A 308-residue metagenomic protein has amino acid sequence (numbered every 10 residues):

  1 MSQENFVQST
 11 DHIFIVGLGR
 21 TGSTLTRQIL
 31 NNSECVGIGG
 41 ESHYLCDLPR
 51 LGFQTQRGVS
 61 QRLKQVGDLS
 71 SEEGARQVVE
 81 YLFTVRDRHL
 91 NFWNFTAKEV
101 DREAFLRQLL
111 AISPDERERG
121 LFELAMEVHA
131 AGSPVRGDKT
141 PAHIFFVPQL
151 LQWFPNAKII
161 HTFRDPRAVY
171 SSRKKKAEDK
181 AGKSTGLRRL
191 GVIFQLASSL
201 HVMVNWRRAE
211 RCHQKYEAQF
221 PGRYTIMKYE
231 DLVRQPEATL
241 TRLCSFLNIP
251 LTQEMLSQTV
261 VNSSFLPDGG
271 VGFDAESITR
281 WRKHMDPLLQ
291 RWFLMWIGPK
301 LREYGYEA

Functional and structural regions predicted by a protein language model:
M1-G19, L51, Q61, K174-L187 (+4 more regions): PAPS-dependent sulfotransferases, especially Golgi type II membrane carbohydrate sulfotransferases
S2-R57: Gly/lys/ser-thr-rich phosphate-binding loops in alpha/beta enzymes that coordinate phosphoanhydride or phosphate groups
I15-G17, G137-K139, H161, I226-K228: Short beta-strand segments
G22-V36, Q149-F154, I226-L251: PAPS/PAP-binding and catalytic site of the sulfotransferase fold
E41-R136, K183-V192: PAPS-dependent sulfation machinery
H43-Y44, R164-A168, L232-V233: Conserved nucleotide-binding/hydrolysis micro-motifs of P-loop NTPases
G132-S133, F220-R223: A short helix-to-beta-strand connector/capping loop
K139-T140, L150-K175: Conserved phosphate-donor/acceptor-positioning beta-strand/loop module used by diverse small-molecule
